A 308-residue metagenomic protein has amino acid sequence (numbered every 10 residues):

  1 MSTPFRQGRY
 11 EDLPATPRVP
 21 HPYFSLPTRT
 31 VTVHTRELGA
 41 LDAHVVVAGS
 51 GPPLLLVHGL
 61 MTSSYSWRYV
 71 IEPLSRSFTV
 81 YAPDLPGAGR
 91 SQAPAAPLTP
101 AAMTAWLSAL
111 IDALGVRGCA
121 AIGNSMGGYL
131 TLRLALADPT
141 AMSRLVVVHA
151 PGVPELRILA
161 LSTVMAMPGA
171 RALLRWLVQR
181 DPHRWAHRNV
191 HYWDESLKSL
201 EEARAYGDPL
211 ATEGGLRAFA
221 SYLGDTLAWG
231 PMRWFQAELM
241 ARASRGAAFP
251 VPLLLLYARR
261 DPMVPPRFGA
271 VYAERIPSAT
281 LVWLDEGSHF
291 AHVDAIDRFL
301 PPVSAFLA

Functional and structural regions predicted by a protein language model:
M1-P52, R76-F78, V116-R117, S304-A308: Alpha/beta-hydrolase fold catalytic core
F24, H34-G39, A43-A48, Y81-I122 (+2 more regions): Active-site loop/oxyanion-hole signature of alpha/beta-hydrolase fold enzymes
T35, L177-G246: Conserved alpha/beta-hydrolase catalytic His-Asp/Glu region
L41-R90: Conserved HGGG/HGGXW glycine-rich cap/lid loop of the alpha/beta-hydrolase fold
L136, R144-W176: Flexible "cap/lid" loop of the alpha/beta hydrolase fold
F249, L255-Y257: Short beta-strand/loop motif that positions the catalytic acidic residue of the alpha/beta-hydrolase fold
R260-V264: Acidic catalytic loop of the alpha/beta-hydrolase fold
P277-A308: Catalytic active-site module of serine/aspartate enzymes centered on a nucleophile-bearing elbow/loop
